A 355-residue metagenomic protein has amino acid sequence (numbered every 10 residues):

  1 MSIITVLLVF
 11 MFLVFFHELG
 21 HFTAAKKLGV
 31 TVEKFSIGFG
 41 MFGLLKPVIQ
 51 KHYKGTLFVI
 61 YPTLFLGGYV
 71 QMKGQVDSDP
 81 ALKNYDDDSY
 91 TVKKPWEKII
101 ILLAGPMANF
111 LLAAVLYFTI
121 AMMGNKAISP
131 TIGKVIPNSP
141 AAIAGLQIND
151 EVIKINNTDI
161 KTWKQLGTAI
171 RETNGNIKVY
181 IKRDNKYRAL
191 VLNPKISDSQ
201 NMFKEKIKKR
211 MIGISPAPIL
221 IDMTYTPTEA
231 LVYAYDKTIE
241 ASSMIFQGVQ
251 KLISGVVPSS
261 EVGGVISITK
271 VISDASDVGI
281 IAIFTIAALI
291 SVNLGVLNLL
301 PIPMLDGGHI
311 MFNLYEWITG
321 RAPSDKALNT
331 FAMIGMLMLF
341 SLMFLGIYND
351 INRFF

Functional and structural regions predicted by a protein language model:
S2-K83, L300-L305, I310-W317: Small-residue-rich helix-interface/hinge motifs
S2-V6, K93-L102, P106-N109, A282-I286: Residue-level signature of transmembrane alpha-helical entry/exit and packing/kink sites in multi-pass membrane
F10-V14, N109, A113, I290-N298 (+1 more regions): Alpha-helical transmembrane segments of multi-pass membrane proteins
L44, I49-Q50, K134, P227-T228 (+1 more regions): Membrane interface segments of multi-pass transport proteins and intramembrane proteases
F58-Y69, K73, I99, L103 (+6 more regions): Hydrophobic alpha-helical segments of integral membrane proteins, encompassing both true transmembrane helices
G74-W96, A104, A108-P258, V262: PDZ peptide-recognition modules
K251-G255, I290-L305: Transmembrane alpha-helix interface/packing and boundary motifs in multi-pass membrane proteins, characterized by
L345-F355: Juxtamembrane boundary at the C-terminal end of a transmembrane helix
